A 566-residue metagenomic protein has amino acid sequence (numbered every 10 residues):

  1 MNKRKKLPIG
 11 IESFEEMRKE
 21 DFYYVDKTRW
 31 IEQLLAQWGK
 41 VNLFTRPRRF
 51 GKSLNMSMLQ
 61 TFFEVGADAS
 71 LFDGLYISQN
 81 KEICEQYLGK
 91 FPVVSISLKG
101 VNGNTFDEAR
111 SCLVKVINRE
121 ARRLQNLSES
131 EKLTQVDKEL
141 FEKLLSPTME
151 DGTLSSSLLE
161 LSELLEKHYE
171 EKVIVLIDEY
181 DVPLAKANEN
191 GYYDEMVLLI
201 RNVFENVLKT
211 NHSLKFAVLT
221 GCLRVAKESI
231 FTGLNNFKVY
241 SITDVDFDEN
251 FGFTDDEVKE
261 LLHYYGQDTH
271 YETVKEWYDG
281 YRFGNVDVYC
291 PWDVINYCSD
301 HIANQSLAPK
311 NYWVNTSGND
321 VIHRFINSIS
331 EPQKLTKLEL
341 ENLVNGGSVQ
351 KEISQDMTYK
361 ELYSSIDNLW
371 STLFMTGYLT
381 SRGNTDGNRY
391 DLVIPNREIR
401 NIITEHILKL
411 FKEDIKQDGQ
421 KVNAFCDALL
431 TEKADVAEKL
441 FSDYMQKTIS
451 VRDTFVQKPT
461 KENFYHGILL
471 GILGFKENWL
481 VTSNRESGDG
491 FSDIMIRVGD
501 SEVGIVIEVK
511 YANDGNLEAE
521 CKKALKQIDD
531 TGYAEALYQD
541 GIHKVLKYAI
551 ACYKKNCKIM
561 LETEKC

Functional and structural regions predicted by a protein language model:
M1-K461, K476-N478: Phosphate-binding site recognition
A434-C566: Structural signature of nuclease core domains in nucleic-acid processing machines
